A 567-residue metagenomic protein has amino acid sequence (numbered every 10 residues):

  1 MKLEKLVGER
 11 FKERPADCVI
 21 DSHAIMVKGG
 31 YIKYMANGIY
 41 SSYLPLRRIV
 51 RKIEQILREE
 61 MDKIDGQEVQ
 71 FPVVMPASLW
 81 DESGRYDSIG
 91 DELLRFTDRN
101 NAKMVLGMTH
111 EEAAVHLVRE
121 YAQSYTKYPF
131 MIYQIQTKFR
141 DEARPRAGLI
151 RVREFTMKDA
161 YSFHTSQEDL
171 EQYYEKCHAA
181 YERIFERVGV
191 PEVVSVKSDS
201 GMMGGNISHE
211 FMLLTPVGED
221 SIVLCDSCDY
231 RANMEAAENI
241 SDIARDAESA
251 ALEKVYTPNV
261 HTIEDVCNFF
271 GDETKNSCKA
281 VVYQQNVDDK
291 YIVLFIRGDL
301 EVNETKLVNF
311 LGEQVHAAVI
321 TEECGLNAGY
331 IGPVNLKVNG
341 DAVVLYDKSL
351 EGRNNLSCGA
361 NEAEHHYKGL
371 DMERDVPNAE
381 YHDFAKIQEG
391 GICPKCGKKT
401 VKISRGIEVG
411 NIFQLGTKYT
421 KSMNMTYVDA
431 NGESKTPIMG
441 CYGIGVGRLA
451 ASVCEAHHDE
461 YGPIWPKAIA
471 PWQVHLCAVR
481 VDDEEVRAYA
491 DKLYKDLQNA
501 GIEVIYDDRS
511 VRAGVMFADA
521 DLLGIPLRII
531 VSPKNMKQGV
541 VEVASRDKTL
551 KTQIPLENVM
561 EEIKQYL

Functional and structural regions predicted by a protein language model:
M1-L567: NTP/phosphate- and nucleic-acid-binding module
